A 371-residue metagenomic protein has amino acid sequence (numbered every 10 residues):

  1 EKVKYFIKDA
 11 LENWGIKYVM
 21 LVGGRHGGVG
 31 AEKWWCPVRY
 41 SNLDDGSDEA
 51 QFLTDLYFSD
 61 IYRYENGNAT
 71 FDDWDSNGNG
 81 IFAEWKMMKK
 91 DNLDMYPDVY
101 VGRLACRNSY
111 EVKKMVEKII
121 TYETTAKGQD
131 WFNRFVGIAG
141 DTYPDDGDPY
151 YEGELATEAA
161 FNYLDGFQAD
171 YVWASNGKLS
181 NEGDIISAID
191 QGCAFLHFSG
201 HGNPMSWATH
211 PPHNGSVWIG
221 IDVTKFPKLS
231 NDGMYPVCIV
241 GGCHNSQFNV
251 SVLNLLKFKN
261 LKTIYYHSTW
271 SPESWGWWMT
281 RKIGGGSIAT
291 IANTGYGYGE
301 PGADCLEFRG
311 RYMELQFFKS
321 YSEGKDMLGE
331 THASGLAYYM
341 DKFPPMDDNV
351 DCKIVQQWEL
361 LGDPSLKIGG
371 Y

Functional and structural regions predicted by a protein language model:
E1-Y371: Cysteine-dependent hydrolase recognition
